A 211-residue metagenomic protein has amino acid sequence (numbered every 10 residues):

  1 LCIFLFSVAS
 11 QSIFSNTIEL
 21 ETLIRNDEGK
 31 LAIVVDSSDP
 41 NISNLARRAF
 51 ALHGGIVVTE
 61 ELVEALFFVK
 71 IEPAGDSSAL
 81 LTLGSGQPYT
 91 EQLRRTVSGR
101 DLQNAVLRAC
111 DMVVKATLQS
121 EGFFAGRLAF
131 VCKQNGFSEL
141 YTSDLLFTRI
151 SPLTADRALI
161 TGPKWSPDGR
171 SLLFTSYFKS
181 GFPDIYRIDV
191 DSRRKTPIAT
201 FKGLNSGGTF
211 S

Functional and structural regions predicted by a protein language model:
S12-R48: A structural "domain/chain start" motif
R47, V63-M112: Amphipathic beta-strand/beta-sheet edge segments enriched in Tyr/Trp
L83, Y141-T142, R187: Conserved blade-register residue in beta-propeller folds
A116, R157-T175, K195-T196, T200-S211: Conserved beta-propeller blade repeats
S120-F124, P167-D168: Residue-level detector of Asp-centered blade-edge/turn motifs that repeat once per structural unit in beta-propeller
E121, C132-L140, R157, S176-D184 (+1 more regions): A flexible loop/linker signature enriched in serine peptidases of the S9 family
R127-C132, S171-T175: Residue position within the beta-strands of beta-propeller blades
D144-T148, D189-R193: Short loop/turn segments that connect beta-strands within beta-propeller blades
